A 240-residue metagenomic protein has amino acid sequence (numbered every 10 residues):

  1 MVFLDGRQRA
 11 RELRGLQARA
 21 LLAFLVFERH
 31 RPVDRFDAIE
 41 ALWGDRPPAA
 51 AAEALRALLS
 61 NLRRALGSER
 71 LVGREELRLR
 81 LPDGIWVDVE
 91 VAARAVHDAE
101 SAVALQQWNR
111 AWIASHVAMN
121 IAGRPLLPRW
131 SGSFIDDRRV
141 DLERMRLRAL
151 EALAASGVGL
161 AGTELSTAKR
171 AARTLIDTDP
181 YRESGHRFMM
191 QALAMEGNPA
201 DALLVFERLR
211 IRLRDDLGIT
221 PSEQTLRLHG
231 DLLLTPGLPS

Functional and structural regions predicted by a protein language model:
M1, A65-L66, R74: A short, compositionally biased
M1-A10: Short, Lys/Arg-enriched N-terminal segment that forms or immediately precedes the first helix of a structured domain
D5, F27-E28, N61: Short linear motifs at protein or domain termini
A10-E12, L16-Q17, F24-H30, W43-E53 (+1 more regions): Intrinsically disordered, charged and Pro/Gly-enriched terminal/linker segments that flank large helical-solenoid
P32-A41: Short acidic, hydrophobic short linear motifs in intrinsically disordered regions
E40, R64, D177: Alpha-helical residues within the helix-turn-helix
R56-L59, R63-G67, R210: C-terminal flanking helix
